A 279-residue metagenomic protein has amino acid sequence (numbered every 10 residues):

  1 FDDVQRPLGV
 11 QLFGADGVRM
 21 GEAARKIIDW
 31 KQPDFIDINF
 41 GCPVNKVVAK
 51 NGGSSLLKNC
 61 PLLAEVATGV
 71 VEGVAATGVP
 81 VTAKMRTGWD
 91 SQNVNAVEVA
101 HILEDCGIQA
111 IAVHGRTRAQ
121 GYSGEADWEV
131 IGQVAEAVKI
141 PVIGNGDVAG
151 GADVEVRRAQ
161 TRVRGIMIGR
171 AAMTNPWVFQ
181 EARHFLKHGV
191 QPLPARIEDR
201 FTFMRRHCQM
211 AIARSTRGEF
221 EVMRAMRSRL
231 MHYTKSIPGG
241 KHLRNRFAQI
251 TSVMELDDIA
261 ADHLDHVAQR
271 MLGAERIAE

Functional and structural regions predicted by a protein language model:
F1-D34: Glycine-rich, positively charged N-terminal anion/phosphate-binding segment
V4, Q11, K50-S54, Q191-P192: Short coil/turn segments at secondary-structure junctions
R6-G17, V79-D90, G144: Conserved strand-turn element in the central/C-terminal portion of the radical SAM core barrel that lines
G9-Q11, D37, A112, M167: Conserved beta-strand positions in the central sheet of alpha/beta enzyme cores
L12-R19, L62, R196, V222 (+1 more regions): Catalytic cores of large soluble enzymes that bind and process phosphate-bearing ligands
D16, P43, S54-S55, D90 (+4 more regions): Gly/Ser/Thr-rich beta-alpha loop segments that engage phosphate groups in nucleotides
G21-G52, N59-I140, Q160: Alpha/beta enzyme core
P80, Q92-A110, Y122, E129 (+2 more regions): Alpha/beta catalytic cores of nucleotide-metabolism and tRNA/nucleoside-modifying enzymes
